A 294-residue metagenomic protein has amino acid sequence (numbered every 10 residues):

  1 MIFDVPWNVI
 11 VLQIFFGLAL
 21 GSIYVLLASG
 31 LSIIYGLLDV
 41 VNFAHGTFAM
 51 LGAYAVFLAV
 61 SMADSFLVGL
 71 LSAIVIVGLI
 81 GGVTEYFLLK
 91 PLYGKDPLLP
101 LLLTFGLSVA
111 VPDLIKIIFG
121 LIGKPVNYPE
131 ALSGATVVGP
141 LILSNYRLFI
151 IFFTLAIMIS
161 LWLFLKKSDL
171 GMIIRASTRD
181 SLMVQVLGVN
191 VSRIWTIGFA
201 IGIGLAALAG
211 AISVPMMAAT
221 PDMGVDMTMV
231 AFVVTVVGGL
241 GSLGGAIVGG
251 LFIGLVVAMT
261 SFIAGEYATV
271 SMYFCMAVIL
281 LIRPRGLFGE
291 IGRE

Functional and structural regions predicted by a protein language model:
M1-L26, A55, F66-L67, K95-L101 (+4 more regions): Membrane-interfacial amphipathic/re-entrant helices at transmembrane-helix boundaries
V5-I23, F164-D169, W195-G238, V257-T269: Inter-helical junctions in multi-pass inner-membrane proteins, predominant in energy-converting antiporter-like
V9, F87, I118, R179-V186 (+2 more regions): Cytosolic-side transmembrane-helix boundaries in multi-pass membrane proteins
F15, L37-V83, F87, M259: Membrane-embedded helix boundary and interhelical linker motif in transport proteins
L20, I142-A219, L243-V248: Helix-loop-helix "hairpin" substructures at the membrane interface of multi-pass membrane proteins
S29-A53, G94-L99, L170-I173, V191 (+5 more regions): Short, non-helical or kinked segments that cap or interrupt transmembrane helices
D64-S108, L114, V248-I253, R283-P284: Alpha-helical transmembrane segments within multi-pass membrane transporters and channels
P91-L92, P97-K167, I194-I197, M259 (+3 more regions): Transmembrane helix-bundle core of multi-pass membrane transporters and related energy-transducing complexes
